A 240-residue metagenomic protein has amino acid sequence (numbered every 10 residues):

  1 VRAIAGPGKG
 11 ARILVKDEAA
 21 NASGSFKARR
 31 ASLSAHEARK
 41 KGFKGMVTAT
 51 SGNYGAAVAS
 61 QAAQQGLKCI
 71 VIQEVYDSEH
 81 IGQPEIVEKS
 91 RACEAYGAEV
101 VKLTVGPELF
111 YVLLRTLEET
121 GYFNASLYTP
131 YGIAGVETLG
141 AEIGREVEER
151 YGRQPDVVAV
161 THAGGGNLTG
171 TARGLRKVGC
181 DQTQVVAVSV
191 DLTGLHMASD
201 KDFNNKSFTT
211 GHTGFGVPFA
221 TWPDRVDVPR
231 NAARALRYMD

Functional and structural regions predicted by a protein language model:
V1-K44: Positively charged, low-complexity intrinsically disordered leader regions
G10-A19, A38, E94-Y96, E118-S126 (+1 more regions): Gly-rich Lys/Arg/Thr-decorated short loops/hinges at beta-loop-alpha junctions or inter-strand turns that position
V15, K27, G52, A62 (+6 more regions): Buried hydrophobic positions in well-ordered alpha/beta secondary-structure cores of metabolic enzymes
A38-Q61, Q65-E74, Q154-N167: A short, small-residue-rich loop immediately preceding and capping a beta-strand
A56-V105, Y111, R115, L195-N205: Active-site-proximal loop->helix
C69, V100, F123-N124, V185: Hydrophobic beta-strand scaffold residues
Y96, L109-E119, K177-D240: Active-site/ligand-binding loops adjacent to catalytic centers
Y111-V178: Active-site/ligand-binding-proximal alpha/beta "capping" segment
